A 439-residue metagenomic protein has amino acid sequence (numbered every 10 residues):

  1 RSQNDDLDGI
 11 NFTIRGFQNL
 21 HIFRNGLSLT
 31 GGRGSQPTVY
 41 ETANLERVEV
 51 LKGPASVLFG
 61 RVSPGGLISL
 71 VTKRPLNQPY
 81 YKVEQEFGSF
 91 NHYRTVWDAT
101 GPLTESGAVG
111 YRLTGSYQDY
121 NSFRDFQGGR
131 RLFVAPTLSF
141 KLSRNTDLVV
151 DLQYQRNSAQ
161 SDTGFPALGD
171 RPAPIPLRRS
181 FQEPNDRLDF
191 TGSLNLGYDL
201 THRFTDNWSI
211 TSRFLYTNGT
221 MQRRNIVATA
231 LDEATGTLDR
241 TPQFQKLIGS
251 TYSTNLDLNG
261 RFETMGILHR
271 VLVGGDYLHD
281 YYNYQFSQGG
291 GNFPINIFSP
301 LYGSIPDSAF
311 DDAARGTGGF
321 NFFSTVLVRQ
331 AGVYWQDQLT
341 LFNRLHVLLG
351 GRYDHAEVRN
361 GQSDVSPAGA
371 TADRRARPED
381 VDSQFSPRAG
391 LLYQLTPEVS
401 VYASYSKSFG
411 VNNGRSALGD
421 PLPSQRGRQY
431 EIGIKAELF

Functional and structural regions predicted by a protein language model:
R1-S28, E46: Extracytoplasmic beta-strand/coil segments of soluble accessory domains associated with Gram-negative outer-membrane
I10-F12, G66, P79-Y81, Y93-W97 (+7 more regions): Hydrophobic, lipid-facing positions within transmembrane beta-strands of outer-membrane proteins
N11, L27-K52, L70-T72: Short acidic/polar hinge/loop motifs at secondary-structure boundaries that mediate gating or recognition
G31, A43-E46, V57-P136, L142-T146 (+1 more regions): Outer-membrane beta-barrel translocator/receptor signature
P79, G107-V109, N145-L148, N207-I210 (+3 more regions): Repeated loop/turn-to-beta-strand initiation elements of outer-membrane beta-barrel proteins
F87-N91, Y117-N121, R130-L132, Y154-S158 (+6 more regions): Transmembrane beta-strands of outer-membrane beta-barrel pores
Q118-S122, V134-R203, N207, Y216-G249 (+1 more regions): Acidic/polar loop-and-plug regions of large Gram-negative outer-membrane beta-barrel proteins
S139-S143, G249, L268-L278, S324-F439: Structural signature of Gram-negative outer-membrane beta-barrels, strongest in the C-terminal barrel of TonB-dependent
